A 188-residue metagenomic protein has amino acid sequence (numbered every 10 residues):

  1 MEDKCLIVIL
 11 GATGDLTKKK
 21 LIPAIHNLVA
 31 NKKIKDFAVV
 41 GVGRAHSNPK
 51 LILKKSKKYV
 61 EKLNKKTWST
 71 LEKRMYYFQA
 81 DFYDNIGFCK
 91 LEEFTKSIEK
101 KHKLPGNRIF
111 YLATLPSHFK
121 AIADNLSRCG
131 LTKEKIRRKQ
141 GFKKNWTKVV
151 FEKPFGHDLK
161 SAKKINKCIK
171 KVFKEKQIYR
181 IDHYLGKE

Functional and structural regions predicted by a protein language model:
M1-F151, F155-E188: Secretory/organelle targeting and membrane-embedding segments
